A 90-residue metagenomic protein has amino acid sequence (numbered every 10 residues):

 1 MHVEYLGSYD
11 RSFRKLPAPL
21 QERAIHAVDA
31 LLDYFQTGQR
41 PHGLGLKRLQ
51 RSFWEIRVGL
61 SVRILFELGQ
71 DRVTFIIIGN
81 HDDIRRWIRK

Functional and structural regions predicted by a protein language model:
M1, Y9, Q39-H42: Low-complexity, flexible helical/coil segments
H2, S8, R14-K15, Q21-E22 (+3 more regions): Enriched for short, Lys/Arg-rich terminal
L6-G7, F35: Proteins with a high burden of low-complexity, intrinsically disordered sequence enriched in S/T/G/P/A and R, requiring
F13, V28-D29: Short amphipathic alpha-helical/adjacent loop interface patches that line ligand and macromolecule-binding sites
R23, A27: Charged catalytic carboxylate motif
A30-I56: A short, surface-exposed loop/turn module that caps and links secondary-structure elements
